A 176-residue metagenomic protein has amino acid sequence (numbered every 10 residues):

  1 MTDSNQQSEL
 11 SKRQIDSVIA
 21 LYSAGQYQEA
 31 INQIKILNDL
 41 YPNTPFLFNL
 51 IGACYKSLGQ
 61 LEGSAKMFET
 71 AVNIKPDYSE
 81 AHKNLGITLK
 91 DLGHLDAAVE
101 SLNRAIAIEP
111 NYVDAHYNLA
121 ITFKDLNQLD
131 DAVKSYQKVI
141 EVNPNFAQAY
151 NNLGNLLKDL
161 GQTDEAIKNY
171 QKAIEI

Functional and structural regions predicted by a protein language model:
M1-R13: TPR-adjacent "capping" and linker segments in tetratricopeptide-repeat scaffold/adaptor proteins
L10-L40, A53, S57: Alpha-helical segment of the N-proximal tetratricopeptide repeat
I15, I19, F46-S57, E80-D91 (+2 more regions): Conserved alpha-helical positions within TPR/SEL1-like repeat arrays
